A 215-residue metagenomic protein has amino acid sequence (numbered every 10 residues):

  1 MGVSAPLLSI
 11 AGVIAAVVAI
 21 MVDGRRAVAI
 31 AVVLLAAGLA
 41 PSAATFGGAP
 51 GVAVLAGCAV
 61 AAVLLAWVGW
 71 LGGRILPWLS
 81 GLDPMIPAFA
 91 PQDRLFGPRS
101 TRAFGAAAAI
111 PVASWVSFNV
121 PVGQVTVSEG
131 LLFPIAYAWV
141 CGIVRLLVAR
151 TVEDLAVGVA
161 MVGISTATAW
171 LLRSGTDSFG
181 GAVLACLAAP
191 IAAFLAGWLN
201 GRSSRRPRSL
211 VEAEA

Functional and structural regions predicted by a protein language model:
M1-A215: Alpha-helical transmembrane segments of multi-pass membrane proteins predominantly involved in bioenergetics
